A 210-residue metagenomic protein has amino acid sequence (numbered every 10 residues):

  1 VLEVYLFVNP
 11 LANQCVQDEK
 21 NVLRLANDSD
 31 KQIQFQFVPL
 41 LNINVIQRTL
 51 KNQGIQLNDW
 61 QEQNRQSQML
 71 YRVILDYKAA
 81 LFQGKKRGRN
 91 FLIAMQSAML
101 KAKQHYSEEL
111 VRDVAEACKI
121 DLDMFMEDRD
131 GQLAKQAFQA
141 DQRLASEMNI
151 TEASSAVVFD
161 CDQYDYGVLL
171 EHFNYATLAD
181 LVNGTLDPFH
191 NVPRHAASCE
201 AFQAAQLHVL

Functional and structural regions predicted by a protein language model:
V1: Ligand/cofactor pocket segment of small-molecule handling proteins
Y5-L11, V22-A26, A102, Y106-L210: C-terminal cap of thioredoxin/glutaredoxin-like
Q14: Short, cysteine/histidine-rich loop/knuckle motifs that typically chelate Zn2+
Q17-K103: Structural alpha/beta surface segment adjacent to cysteine/selenocysteine redox centers across thiol/disulfide enzymes
